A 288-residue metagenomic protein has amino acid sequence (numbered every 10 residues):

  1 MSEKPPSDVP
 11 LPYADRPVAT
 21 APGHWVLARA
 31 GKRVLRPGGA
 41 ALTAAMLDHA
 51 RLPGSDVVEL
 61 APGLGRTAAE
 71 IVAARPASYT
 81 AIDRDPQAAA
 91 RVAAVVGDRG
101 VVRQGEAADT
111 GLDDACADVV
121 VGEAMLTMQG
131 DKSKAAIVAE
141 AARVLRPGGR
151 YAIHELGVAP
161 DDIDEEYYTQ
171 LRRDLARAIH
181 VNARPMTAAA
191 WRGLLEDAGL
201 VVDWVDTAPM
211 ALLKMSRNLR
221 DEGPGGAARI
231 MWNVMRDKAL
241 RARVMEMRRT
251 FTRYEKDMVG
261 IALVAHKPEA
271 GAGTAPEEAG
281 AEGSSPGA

Functional and structural regions predicted by a protein language model:
R16, A21-A40: Class I SAM-dependent methyltransferase Rossmann-like catalytic core, especially the SAM/SAH-binding loop
R36-P53: Conserved alpha-helix/loop element of class I SAM-dependent methyltransferases that forms part of the SAM/SAH-binding
G54-G63: Conserved class I S-adenosyl-L-methionine
L64-D109: Class I SAM-dependent methyltransferase SAM/SAH-binding core
A108-V120: A short acidic, Gly/Pro-enriched loop at the edge of an enzyme's catalytic core that lines a small-molecule cofactor
A135-R150: A short glycine-rich, Lys/Arg-flanked "PGG" loop and its adjoining helix->strand segment in the class I
G148-M210: Conserved catalytic/acceptor-binding region of the Class I
W204-A288: Conserved Class I S-adenosyl-L-methionine
